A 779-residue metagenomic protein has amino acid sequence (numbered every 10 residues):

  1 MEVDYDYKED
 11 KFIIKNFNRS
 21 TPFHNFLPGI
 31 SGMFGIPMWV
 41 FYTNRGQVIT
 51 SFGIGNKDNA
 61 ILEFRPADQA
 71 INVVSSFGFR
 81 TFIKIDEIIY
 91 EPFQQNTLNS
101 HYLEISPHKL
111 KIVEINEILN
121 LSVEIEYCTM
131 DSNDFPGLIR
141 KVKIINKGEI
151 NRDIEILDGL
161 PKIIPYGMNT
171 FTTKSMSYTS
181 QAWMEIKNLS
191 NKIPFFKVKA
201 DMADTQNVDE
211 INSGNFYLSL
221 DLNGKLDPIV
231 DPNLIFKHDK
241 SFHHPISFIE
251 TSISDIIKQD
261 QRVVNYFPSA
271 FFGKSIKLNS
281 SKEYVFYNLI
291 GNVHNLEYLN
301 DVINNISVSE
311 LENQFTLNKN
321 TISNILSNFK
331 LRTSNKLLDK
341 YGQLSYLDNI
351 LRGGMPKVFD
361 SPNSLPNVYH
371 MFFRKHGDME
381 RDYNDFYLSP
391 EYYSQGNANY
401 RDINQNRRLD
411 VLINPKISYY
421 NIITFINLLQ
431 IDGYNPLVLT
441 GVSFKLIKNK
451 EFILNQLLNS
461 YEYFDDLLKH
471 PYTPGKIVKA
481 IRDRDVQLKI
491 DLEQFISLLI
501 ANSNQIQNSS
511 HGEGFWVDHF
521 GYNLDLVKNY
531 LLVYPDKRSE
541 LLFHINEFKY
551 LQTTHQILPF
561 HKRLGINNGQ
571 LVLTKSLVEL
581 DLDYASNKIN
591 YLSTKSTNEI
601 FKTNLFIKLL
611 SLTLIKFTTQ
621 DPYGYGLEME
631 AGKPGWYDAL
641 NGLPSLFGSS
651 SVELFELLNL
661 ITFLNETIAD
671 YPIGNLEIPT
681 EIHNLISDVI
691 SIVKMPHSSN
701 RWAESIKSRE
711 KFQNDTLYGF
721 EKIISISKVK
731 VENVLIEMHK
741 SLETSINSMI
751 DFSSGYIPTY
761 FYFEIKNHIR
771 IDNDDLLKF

Functional and structural regions predicted by a protein language model:
M1-S611, K616-P644, F655, F663 (+2 more regions): Anionic coordination/interaction segments
S651: N-terminal C2H2 zinc-finger "knuckle"
L660: Glycine/aspartate-rich loop-and-adjacent alpha/beta segment that forms the canonical ThDP
